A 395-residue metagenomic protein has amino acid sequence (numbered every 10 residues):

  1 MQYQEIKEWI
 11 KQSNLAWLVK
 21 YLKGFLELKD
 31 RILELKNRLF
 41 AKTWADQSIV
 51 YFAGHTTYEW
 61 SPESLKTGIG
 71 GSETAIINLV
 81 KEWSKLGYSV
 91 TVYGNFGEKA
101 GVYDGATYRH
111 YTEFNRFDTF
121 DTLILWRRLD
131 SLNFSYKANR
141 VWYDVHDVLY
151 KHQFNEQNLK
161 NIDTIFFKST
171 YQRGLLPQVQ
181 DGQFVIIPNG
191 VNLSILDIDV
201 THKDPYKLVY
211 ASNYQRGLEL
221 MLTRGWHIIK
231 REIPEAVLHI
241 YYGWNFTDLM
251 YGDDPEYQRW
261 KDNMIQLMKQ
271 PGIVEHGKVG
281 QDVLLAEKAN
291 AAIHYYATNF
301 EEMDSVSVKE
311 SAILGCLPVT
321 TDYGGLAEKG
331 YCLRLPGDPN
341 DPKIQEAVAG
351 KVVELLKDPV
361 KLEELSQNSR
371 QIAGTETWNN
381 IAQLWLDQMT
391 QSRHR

Functional and structural regions predicted by a protein language model:
T91-Q172: Extended catalytic core of nucleotide-activated donor transferases of GT-like folds
Q153-F154, L176-Q178, P188-P205: Acidic anion/phosphate-binding donor-loop and adjacent secondary structure in glycosyltransferase catalytic cores
L193-I195, V200-K269, V274-K278: Conserved catalytic-core segment of nucleotide-activated headgroup transferases in glycan assembly
E219, L285, M303, V308-I313 (+1 more regions): Short alpha-helical segment that forms part of, or immediately flanks, the ligand-binding pocket in carbohydrate-active
K288-M303: Acidic donor-binding loop of glycosyltransferase active sites
L317-T320: Short hydrophobic beta-strand element within catalytic cores of glycosyltransferases and related nucleotide-activated
A327-V353: Change "using UDP/GDP/dTDP sugars" to "using nucleotide sugars
K357-T390: A charged, aromatic-enriched C-terminal amphipathic alpha-helix characteristic of glycosyltransferases across folds
